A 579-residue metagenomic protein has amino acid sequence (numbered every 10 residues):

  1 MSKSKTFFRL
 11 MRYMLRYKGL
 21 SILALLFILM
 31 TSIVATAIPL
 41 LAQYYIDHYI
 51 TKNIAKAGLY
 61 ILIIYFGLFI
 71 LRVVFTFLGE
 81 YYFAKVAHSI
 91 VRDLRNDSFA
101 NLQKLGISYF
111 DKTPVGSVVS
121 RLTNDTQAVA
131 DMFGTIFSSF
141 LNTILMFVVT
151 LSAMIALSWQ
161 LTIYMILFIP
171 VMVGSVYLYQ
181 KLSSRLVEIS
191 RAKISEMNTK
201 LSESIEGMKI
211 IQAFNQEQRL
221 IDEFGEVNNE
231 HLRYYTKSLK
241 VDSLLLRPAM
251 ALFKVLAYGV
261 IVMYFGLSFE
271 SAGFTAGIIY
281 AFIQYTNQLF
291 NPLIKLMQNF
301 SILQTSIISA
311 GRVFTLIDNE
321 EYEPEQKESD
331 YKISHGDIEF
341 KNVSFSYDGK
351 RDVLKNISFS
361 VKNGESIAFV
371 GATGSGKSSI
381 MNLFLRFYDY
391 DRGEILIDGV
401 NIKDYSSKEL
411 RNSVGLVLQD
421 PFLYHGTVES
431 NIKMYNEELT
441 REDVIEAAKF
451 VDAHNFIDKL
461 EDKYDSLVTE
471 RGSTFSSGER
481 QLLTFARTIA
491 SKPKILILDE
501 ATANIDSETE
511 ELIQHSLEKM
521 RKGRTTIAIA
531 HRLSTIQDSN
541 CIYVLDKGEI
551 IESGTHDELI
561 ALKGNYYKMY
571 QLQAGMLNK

Functional and structural regions predicted by a protein language model:
M1-A35, I50-I61, G79-F83, A87 (+10 more regions): Membrane-integrated ABC transporters
K3, L26-F27, V34-I50, L68-V115 (+11 more regions): Juxtamembrane helix-loop junctions of ABC transporter transmembrane domains
R16, L20-I33, I64-L71, T135-I189 (+2 more regions): Transmembrane helices of ABC transporter permease
R16-G19, I107-S108, N124-F133, F137 (+5 more regions): An intracellular "coupling" helix at the cytosolic face of ABC transporter transmembrane type-1 domains
G19-L40, I61, Y65, F83-A84 (+4 more regions): Alpha-helical segments in transporter systems
N53-A57, A153-L167, V241-G311, L316-I317: Helix-loop-helix
E325, Y331-K579: ABC-type nucleotide-binding domain
